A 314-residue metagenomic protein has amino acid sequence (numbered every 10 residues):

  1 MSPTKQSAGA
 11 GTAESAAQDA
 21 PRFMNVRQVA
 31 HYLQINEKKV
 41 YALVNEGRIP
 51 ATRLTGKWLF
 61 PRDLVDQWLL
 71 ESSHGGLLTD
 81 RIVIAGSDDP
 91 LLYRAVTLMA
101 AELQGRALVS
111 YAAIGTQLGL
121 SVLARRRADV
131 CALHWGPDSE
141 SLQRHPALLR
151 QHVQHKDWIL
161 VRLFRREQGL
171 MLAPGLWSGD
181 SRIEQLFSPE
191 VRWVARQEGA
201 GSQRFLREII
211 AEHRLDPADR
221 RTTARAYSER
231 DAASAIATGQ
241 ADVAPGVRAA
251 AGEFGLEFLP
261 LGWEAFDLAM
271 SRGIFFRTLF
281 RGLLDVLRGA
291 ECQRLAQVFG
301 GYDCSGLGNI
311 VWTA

Functional and structural regions predicted by a protein language model:
S2-E37: Polyanion-binding surface elements
R22, Q154-G169, G252, L256-D285 (+1 more regions): Periplasmic-binding protein-like
V26, P50-S72: Short helix-start
V65-D88, V96: A short, Lys/Arg-enriched interface patch at domain edges and termini
L77-L78, R94-L172, L176: N-terminal segment of the mature folded domain
L78-D88, I183-Q203: Short loop->beta-strand "edge-of-pocket" segments that line small-molecule binding or catalytic clefts across diverse
W135-L149, A233-G262: A ligand-binding cleft/hinge motif common to bilobed small-molecule-binding domains
L163, L172-W193: Flexible hinge/capping segments at coil-to-helix
